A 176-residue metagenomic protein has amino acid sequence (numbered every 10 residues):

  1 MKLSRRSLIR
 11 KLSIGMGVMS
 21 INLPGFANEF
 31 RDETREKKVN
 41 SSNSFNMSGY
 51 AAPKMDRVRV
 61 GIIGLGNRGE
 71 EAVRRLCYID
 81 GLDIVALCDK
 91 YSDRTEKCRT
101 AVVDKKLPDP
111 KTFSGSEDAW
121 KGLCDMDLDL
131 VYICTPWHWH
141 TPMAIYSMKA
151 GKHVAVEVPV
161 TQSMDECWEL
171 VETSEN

Functional and structural regions predicted by a protein language model:
M1-K152, E172-N176: N-terminal glycine-/serine-/threonine-rich beta1-alpha1-beta2 phosphate-ribose binding loop of Rossmann-like
A150-S163: ADP-ribose/adenylate-binding Rossmann-like module
V160-N176: Rossmann-fold NAD(P)-binding glycine/threonine-rich loop
